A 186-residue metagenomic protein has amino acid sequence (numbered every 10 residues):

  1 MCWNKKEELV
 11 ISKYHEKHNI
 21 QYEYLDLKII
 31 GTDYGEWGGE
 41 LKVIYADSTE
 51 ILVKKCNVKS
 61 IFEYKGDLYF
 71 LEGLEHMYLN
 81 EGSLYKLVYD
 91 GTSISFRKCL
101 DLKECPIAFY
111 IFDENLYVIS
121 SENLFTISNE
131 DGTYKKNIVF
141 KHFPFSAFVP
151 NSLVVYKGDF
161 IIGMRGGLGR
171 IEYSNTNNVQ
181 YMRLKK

Functional and structural regions predicted by a protein language model:
M1-H18, T176-K186: Sequence/structural signature of beta-propeller modules and their immediately flanking N-terminal secretory/stalk
E7-K13, D47-K54, S93-L100, K135-P144 (+1 more regions): A short beta-strand motif characteristic of beta-propeller blades
S12-L25, K54-G66, D101-D113, F145-G158 (+1 more regions): Repeated scaffold domains used in trafficking and secretory/extracellular systems, primarily beta-propellers
K28-I30, L68-F70, N115-V118, F125 (+1 more regions): Conserved beta-propeller blade signature
E36-K42, H76-K86, E122-S128, G166-N178: Structural motif
L68-Y110: Eukaryotic tandem repeat interaction scaffolds
S95-P150: Intrinsically disordered, low-complexity segments enriched in Gly and acidic/Ser/Thr residues that form flexible
V154-K186: Blade-level signature of beta-propeller repeat domains, shared across WD40, Kelch, NHL, RCC1 and BNR/Asp-box propellers
